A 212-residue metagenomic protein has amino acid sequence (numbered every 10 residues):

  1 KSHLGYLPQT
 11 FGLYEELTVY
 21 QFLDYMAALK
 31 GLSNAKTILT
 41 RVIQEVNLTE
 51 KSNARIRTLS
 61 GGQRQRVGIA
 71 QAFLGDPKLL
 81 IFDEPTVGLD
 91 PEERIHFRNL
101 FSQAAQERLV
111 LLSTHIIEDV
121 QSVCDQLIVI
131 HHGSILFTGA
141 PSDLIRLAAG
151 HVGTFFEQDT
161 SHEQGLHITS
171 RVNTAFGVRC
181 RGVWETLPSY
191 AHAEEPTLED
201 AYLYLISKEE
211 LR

Functional and structural regions predicted by a protein language model:
D24, A28-K51: Conserved ABC ATPase "signature" region
R55-L59: Conserved ABC ATPase signature
I69: Hydrophobic anchor residue at the start of the ABC signature
L80-E84, L89: Catalytic Walker B motif of ABC-type/P-loop ATPase nucleotide-binding domains
H96-R181: ABC transporter nucleotide-binding domain
S170-R212: C-terminal coupling/interaction segments
